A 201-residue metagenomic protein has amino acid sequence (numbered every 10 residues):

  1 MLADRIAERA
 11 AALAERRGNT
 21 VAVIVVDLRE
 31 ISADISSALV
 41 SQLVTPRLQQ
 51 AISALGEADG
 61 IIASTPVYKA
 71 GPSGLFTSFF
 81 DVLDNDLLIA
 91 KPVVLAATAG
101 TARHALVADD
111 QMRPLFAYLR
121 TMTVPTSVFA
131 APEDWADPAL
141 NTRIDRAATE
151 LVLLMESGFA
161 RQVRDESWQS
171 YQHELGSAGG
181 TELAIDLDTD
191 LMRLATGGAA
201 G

Functional and structural regions predicted by a protein language model:
M1-T77, T181-G201: N-terminal beta1-alpha1-beta2 submodule of the flavodoxin-like/Rossmannoid cofactor-binding fold
L2-I6, A108, A147: Hydrophobic alpha-helical membrane-association signature
E8-R16, A117, T121, T149-A160: Generic secondary-structure signature for well-ordered alpha-helical cores
N19-V21, I89, V124: Residue-level signal for beta-strand positions within conserved beta-sheet cores that form or flank
I24-A33, A117-W135: Mobile beta-alpha loop/short-helix "lid" or hinge segments that flank ligand
A38, Q42-T45, A102, D134 (+2 more regions): Charge-dense, low-complexity intrinsically disordered segments
L43-R120: Helix-loop-strand module that forms the ligand-binding subsite of alpha/beta enzymes
F129-G201: Glycine-rich phosphate/pyrophosphate-binding loop and the adjoining helix
